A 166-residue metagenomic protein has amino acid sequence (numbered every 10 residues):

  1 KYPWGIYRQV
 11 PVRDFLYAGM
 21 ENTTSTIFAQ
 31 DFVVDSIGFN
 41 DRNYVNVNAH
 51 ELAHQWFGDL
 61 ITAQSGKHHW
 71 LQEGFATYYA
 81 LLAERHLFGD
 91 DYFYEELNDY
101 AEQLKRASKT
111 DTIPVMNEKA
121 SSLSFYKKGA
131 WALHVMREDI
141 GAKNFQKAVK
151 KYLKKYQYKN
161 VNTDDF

Functional and structural regions predicted by a protein language model:
K1, F28-Y94, V149: Zinc-dependent metallopeptidase catalytic helix centered on the HExxH motif and its immediate flanking segment
K1-T24: Auxiliary, metal-adjacent structural segments of Zn-dependent hydrolase domains
Y2-Y7, D90, I140-F145: Loop/turn elements at helix/coil->beta-strand transitions in domains of secreted/extracellular proteins
R8-V10, Y92-D99, K147-K150: Beta-strand segments within the central parallel beta-sheet cores of soluble alpha/beta enzyme folds
V10-R13, F39-N43, I113-S121, H134 (+1 more regions): Active-site-adjacent structural elements in folded domains
F15-G19, D35-Y44, G66-W70, A120-S124 (+1 more regions): Alpha-helix capping and helix-loop boundary segments enriched in small/acidic/polar residues
H69, E73-W131, V135, D139-I140: Acidic/His/Gly-enriched intrinsically disordered linker/tail segments that often contain short helix/coil "MoRF-like"
S122-F166: Amphipathic alpha-helical substructures
